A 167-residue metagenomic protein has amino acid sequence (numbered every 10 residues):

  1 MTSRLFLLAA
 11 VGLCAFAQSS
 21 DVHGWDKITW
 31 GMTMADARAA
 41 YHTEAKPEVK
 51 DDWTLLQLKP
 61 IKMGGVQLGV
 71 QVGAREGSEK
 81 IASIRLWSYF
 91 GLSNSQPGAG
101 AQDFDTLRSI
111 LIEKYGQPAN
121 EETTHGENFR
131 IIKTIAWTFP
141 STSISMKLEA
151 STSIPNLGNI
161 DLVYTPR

Functional and structural regions predicted by a protein language model:
R4-C14: Sec-dependent N-terminal signal peptides
L13, V22-W25, S78: Generic secondary-structure boundary/loop-capping signal
Q18-L55, S83, S88-R167: Non-cytosolic coordination micro-motifs
L58-A82: Compositionally biased P/S/T/G-rich terminal and signal peptide-adjacent segments that lie outside catalytic cores
